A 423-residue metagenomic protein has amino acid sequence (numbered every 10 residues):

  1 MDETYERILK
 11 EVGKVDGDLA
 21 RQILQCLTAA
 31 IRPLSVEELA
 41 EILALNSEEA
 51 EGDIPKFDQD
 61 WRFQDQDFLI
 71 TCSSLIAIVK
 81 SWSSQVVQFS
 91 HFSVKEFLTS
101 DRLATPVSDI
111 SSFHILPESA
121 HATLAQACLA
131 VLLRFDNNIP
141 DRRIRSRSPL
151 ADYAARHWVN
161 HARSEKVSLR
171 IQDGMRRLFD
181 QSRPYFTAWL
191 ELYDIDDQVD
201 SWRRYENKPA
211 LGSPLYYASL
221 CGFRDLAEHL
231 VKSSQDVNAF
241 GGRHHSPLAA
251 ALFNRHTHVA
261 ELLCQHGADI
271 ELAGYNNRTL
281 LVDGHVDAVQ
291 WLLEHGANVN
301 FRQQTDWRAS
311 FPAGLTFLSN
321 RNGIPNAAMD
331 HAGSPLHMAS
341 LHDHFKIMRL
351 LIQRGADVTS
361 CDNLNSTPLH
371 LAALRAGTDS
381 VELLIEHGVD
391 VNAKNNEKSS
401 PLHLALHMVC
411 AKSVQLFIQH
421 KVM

Functional and structural regions predicted by a protein language model:
M1-F240, S246, A250-E261, Q265 (+2 more regions): Leucine/isoleucine-rich amphipathic helices and adjacent mixed helix/strand linkers that form non-membrane
Y205-L215, F240-L248, A273-V282, R302-L315 (+3 more regions): Ankyrin-repeat boundary/"N-cap" motif
Y217-G222, A250-H256, V282-H285, P312-A313 (+3 more regions): Ankyrin repeat A-helix N-terminal signature
F223-V231, H256-C264, H285-L293, H344-I352 (+2 more regions): Ankyrin repeat structural motif
D357-T359, L364-S366, L371-R375, E386 (+1 more regions): Tandem repeat protein-protein interaction scaffolds, dominated by ankyrin-repeat arrays but also generalizing to other
N395-S399, H403-L416, M423: Ankyrin-repeat and related helical/solenoid repeat scaffolds used for protein-protein interactions
